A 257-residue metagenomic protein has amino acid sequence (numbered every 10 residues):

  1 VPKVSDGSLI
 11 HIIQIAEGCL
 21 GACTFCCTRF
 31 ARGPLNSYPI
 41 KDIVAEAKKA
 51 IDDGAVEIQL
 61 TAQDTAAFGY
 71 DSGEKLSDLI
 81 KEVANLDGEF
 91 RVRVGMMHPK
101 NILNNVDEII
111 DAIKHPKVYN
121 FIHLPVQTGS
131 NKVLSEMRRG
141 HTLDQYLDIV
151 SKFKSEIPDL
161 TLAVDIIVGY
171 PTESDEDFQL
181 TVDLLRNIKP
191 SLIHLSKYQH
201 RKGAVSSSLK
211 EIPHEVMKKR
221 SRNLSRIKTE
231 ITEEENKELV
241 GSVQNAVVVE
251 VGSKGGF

Functional and structural regions predicted by a protein language model:
D6-K41: Canonical Radical SAM [4Fe-4S] cluster-binding loop centered on the CxxxCxxC motif and its immediate flanking residues
F30-Q59: Conserved alpha-helical substructure of the radical SAM core
A31, Q63-T65, Y198: Short, ordered loop/turn segments at secondary-structure junctions
R32-G33, S135-H141, S207-P213: Short glycine-enriched, charge-decorated loop/helix-capping segments at active-site entrances that position
D52-D175: Conserved SAM/AdoMet-binding glycine-rich loop
G88, V106, P190, V205-E211 (+1 more regions): Conserved N-terminal phosphate-binding loop of PLP-dependent enzymes in the Aspartate aminotransferase
E173, L185-P190: Contiguous mid-protein beta-loop-alpha structural module that forms a pocket-lining wall or clamp of enzyme active
Q199-H200, S208-F257: Terminal RNA-binding accessory module
